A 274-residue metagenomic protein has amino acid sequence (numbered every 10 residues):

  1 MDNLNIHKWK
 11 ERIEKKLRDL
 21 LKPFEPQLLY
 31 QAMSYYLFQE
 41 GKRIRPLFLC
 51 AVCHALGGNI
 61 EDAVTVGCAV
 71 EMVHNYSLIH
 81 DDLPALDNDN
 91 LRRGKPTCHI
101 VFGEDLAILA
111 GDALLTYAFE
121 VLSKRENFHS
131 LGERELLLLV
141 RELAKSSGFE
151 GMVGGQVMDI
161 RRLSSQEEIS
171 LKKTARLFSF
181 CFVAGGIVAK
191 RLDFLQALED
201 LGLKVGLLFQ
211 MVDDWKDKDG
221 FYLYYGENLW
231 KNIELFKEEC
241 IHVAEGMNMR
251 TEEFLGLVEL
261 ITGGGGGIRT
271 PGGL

Functional and structural regions predicted by a protein language model:
M1-L274: All-alpha prenyltransferase/terpene-synthase fold signal
